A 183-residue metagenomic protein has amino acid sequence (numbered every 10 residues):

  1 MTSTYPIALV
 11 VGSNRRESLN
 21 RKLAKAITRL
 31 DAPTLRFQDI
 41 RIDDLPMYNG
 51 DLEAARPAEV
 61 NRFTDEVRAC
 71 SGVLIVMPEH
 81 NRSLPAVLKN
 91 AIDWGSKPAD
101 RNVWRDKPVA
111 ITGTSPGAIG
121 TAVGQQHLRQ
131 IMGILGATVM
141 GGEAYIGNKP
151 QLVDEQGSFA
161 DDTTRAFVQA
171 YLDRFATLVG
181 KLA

Functional and structural regions predicted by a protein language model:
T2-P33: N-terminal beta1-alpha1 ligand-phosphate binding loop
T2-T4, A8, T138-A183: Glycine-rich phosphate/pyrophosphate-binding loop and the adjoining helix
R16-L19, Y48, S83-L84, G120-T121: Secondary-structure boundary/capping motif
A32-Q38, A137: A generic structural motif
Q38-M47, A144-Q151: Short connector loops at secondary-structure junctions
I42-A58, E155: N-terminal beta-loop-helix "entrance" segment that forms/cooperates in small-molecule cofactor or anionic ligand
A55-L135: Helix-loop-strand module that forms the ligand-binding subsite of alpha/beta enzymes
